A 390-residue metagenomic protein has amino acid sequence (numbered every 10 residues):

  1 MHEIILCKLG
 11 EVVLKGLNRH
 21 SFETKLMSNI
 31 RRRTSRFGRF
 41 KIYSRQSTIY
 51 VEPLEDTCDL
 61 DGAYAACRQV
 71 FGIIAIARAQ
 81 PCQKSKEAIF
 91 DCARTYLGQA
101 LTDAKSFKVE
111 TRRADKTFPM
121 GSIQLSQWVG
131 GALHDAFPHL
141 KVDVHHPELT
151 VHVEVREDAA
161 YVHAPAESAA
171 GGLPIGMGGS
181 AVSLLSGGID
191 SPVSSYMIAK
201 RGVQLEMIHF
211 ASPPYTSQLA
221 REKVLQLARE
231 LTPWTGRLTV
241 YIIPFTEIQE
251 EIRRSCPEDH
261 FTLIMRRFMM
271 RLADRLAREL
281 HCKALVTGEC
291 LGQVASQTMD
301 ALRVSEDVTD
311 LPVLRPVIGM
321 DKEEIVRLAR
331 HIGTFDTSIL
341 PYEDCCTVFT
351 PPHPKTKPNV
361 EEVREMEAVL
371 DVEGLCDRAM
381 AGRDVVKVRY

Functional and structural regions predicted by a protein language model:
M1-V182, P192-L238, D307, K355-V360 (+2 more regions): RNA-binding accessory domains that recognize and position tRNA/RNA substrates
G131-L133, H139, A166, G172-G178 (+4 more regions): Active-site adenylate/phosphate-handling loop in enzymes that bind or generate adenylated species
S183, M207-H209, I242, T287 (+1 more regions): Structural beta-sheet core signal
G188: Conserved G/P- and acidic residue-centered "switch" motifs that form tight phosphate/ATP-binding loops in soluble
L227-R254, Y342-D344: A conserved beta-strand->alpha-helix junction
Q293, P341-F349: Small/polar glycine-rich anion-binding or flexible loop at a beta-alpha turn
G333-P341: A short alpha-helix-loop-beta-strand transition element characteristic of N-terminal alpha/beta dinucleotide-binding
